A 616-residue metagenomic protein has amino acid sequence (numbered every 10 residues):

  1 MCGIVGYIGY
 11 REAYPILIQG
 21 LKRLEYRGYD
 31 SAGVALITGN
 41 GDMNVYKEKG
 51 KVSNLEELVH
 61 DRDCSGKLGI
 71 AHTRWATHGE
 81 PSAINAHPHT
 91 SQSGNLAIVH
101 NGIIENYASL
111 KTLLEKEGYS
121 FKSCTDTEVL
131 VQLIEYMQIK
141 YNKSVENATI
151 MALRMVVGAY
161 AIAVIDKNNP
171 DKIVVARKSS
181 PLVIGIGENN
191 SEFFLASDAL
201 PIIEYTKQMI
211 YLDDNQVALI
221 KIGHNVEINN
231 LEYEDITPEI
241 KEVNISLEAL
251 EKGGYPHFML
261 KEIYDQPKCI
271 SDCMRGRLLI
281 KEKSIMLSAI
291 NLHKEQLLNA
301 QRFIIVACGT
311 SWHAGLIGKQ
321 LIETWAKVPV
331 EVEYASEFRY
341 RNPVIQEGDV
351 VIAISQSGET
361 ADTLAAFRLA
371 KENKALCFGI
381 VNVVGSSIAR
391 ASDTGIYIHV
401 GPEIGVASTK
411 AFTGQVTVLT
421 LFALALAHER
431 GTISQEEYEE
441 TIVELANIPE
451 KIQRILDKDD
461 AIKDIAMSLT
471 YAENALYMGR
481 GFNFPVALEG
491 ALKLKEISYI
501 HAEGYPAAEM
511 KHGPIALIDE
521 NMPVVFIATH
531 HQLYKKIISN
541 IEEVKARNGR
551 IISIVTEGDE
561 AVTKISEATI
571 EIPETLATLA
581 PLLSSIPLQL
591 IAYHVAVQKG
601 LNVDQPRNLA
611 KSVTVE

Functional and structural regions predicted by a protein language model:
M1-K252, P256, K268-R302, Y340 (+4 more regions): Conserved short alpha-helical segments that host acidic/polar catalytic motifs at enzyme active sites
G50, K67, A71-I84, K281-K294 (+2 more regions): Glycine-rich oxoanion-binding loops at beta->alpha junctions
P88-T90, I165, V174-V175, M209-I210 (+12 more regions): Replace "in large, NTP-powered and nucleic-acid-processing enzymes" with "in large, NTP-powered factors and other
R154, Q266-I270, M274-I304, T394-P523 (+1 more regions): Active-site phosphate/pyrophosphate-binding segments
I173, L182-E188, E192-K207, S336-A370 (+3 more regions): Glycine-rich, anion-gripping cofactor-binding loops and their flanking helix/strand elements in enzyme active sites
Y233, M259, R550, T563-I565 (+2 more regions): Generic C-terminus detector
L298-E440, E444-N447, T529-A568, I591 (+1 more regions): Glycine-rich phosphate-binding loops that contact phosphosugars or nucleotide phosphates
